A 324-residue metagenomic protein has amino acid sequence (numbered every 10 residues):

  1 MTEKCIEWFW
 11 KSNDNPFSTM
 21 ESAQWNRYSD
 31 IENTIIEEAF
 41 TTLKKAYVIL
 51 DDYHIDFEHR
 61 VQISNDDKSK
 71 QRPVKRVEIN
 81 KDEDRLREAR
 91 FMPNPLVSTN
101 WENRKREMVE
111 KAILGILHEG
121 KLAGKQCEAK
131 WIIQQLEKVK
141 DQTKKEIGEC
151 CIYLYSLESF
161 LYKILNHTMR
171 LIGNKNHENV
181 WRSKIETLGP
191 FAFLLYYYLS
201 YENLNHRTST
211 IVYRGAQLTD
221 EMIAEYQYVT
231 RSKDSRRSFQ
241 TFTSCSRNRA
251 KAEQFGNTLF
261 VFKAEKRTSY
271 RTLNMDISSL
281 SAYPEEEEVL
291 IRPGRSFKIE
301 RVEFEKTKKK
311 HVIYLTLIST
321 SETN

Functional and structural regions predicted by a protein language model:
M1-C127, K138, F193: Eukaryote-biased intrinsically disordered, low-complexity acidic regions enriched in Ser/Thr/Pro
N13-P16, Y53-I55, V61, D67-S69 (+7 more regions): Conserved beta-strand elements of beta-rich interaction domains across eukaryotes, especially beta-propellers
E21-Q24, V61, D67-S69, P73-E78 (+5 more regions): Short coil/turn segments at secondary-structure boundaries
Q126-S278: Internal glycine-rich, Lys/Arg-flanked active-site/core loops of soluble domains
S209, G294-S296: Tight coil/turn sites that cap or link beta-strands
S269-P293: Flexible, small-/acidic-enriched active-site or ligand-binding loops
T307-N324: Short solvent-exposed strand/turn elements
